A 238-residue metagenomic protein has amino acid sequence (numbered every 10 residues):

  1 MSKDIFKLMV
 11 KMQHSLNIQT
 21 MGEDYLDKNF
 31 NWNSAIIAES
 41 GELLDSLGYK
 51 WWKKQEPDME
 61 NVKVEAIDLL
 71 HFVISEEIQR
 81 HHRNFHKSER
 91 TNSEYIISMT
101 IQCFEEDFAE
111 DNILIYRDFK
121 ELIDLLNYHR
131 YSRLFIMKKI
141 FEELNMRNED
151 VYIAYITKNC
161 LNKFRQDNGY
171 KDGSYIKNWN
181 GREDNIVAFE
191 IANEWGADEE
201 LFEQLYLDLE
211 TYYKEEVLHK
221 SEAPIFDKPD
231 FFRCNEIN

Functional and structural regions predicted by a protein language model:
M1-N238: Flexible "arm" and connector segments at domain edges
